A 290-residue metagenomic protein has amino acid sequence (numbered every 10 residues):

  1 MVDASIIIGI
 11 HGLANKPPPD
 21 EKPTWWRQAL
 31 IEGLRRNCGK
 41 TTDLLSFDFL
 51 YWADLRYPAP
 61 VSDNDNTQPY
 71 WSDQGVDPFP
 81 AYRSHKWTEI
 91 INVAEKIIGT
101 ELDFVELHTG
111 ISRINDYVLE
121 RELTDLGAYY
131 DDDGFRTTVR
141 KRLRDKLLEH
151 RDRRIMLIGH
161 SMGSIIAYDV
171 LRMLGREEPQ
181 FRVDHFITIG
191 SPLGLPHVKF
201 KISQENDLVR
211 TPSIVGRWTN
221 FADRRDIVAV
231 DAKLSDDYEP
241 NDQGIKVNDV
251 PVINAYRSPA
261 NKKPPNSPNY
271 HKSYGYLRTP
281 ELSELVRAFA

Functional and structural regions predicted by a protein language model:
M1-A53, Y57-D63, E101-I158, M162-A290: Lipid deacylating catalytic domains
L44-I91: N-terminal accessory alpha/beta regions
S84-H108: Contiguous, non-catalytic segments that form substrate-binding/exosite surfaces or channel walls
